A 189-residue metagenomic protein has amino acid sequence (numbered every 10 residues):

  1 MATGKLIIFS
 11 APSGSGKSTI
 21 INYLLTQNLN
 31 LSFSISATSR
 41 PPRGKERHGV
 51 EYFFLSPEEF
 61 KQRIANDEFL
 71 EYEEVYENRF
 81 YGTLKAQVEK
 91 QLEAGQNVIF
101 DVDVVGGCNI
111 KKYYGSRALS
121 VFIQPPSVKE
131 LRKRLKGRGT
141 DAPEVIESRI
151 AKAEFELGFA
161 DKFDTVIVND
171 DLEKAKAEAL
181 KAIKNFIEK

Functional and structural regions predicted by a protein language model:
A2-I7: Pre-Walker A (Motif I) flank of P-loop NTPase domains
S10-P12: P-loop (Walker A) phosphate-binding loop of NTP-binding proteins
K17: Conserved lysine of the Walker
I20-I21: Post-Walker A alpha-helix
T26-S34: Post-Walker A helix-loop "phosphate-sensing" segment adjacent to the P-loop in P-loop NTPases
T38-V98, V105-C108: ATP-dependent small-molecule kinase phosphotransfer cores that center on conserved nucleotide phosphate-binding segments
V98-D103, Y113-G137: Conserved phosphate-donor/acceptor-positioning beta-strand/loop module used by diverse small-molecule
K133, G137-D141, F155-K189: NTP-dependent small-molecule kinase module
